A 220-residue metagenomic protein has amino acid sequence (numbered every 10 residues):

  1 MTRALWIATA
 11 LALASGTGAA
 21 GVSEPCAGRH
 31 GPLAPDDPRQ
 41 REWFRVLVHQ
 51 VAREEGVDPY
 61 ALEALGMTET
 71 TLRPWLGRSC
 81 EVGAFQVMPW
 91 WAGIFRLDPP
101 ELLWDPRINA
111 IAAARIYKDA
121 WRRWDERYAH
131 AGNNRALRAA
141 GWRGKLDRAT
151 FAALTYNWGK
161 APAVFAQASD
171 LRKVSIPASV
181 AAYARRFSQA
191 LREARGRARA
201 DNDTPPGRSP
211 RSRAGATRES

Functional and structural regions predicted by a protein language model:
T2-T17: Sec-dependent N-terminal signal peptides of Gram-negative exported proteins
G16-R41, V46-L47, R53-E55, W90-S220: Non-catalytic cell-wall polysaccharide-engagement segments
D37, D58-P59, E81: Membrane-interface starts of transmembrane alpha-helices
V48, M67-G93, G159-P162: Cell-wall polysaccharide-cleaving catalytic domain and substrate-binding groove, primarily in peptidoglycan/chitin
R53-A61, L65-M67: N-terminal secretory signal peptides
V57, L76-S79, G144: Short, surface-exposed helix-loop/turn micro-motifs enriched in polar/charged residues
A61-A64, G83, R148, A152: Residue-level detector of well-ordered alpha-helical segments, enriched for hydrophobic/aromatic packing positions
